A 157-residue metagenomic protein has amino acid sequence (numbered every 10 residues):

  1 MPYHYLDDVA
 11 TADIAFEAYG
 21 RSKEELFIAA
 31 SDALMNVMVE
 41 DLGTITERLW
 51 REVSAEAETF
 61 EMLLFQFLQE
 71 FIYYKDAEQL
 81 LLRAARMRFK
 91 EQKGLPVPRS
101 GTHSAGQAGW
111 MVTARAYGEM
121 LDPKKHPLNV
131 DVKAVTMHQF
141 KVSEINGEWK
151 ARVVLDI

Functional and structural regions predicted by a protein language model:
M1-I157: Intrinsically disordered, low-complexity regions
